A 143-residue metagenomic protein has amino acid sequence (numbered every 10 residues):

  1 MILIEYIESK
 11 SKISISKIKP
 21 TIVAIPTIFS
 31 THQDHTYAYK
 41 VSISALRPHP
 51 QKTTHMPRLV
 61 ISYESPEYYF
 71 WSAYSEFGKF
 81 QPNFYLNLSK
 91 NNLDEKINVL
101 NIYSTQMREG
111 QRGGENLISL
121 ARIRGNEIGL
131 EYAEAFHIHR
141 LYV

Functional and structural regions predicted by a protein language model:
M1-V143: Metal-dependent de-N-acetylase/amidase catalytic core
